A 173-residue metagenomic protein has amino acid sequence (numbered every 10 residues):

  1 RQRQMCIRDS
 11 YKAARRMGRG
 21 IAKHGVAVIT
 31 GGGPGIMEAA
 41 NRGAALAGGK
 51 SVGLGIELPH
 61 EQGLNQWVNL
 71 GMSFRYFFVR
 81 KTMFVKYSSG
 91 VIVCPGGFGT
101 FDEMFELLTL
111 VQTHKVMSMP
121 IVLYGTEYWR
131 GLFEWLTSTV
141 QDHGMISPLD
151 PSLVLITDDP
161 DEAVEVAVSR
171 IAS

Functional and structural regions predicted by a protein language model:
Q2-I7: Short, small-residue-biased leader/transition segments that mark boundaries at the very start of proteins
Y11-R15, E106-T109: Charged helix-capping and loop-helix junction motifs
K12, G35-V93: Acidic/glycine-enriched connector segments
A13-K23: Helix-rich "cap/lid" substructures immediately adjacent to catalytic or cofactor-binding pockets
G20, K50-P59, C94, L108-L132 (+1 more regions): Short, acidic/small-residue loops that bind anionic groups at enzyme active sites
G20-A22, A45, Q62-Q66, M83-Y87 (+2 more regions): Solvent-exposed alpha-helices and their adjacent loops that cap or buttress functional pockets in soluble metabolic
R75-E127, I171-S173: Active-site/ligand-binding-proximal alpha/beta "capping" segment
L123-S173: C-terminal functional extensions of proteins
